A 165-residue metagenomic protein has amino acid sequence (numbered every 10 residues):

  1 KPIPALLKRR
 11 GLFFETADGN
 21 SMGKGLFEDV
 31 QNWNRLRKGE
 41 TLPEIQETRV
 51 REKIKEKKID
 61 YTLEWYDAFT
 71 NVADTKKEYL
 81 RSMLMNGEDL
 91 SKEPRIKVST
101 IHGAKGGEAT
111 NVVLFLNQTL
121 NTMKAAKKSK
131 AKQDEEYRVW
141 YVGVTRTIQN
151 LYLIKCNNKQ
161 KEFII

Functional and structural regions predicted by a protein language model:
K1-I165: The feature marks helicase ATPase cores and/or their adjacent C-terminal helical subdomains in SF1/SF2/AAA+ helicases
